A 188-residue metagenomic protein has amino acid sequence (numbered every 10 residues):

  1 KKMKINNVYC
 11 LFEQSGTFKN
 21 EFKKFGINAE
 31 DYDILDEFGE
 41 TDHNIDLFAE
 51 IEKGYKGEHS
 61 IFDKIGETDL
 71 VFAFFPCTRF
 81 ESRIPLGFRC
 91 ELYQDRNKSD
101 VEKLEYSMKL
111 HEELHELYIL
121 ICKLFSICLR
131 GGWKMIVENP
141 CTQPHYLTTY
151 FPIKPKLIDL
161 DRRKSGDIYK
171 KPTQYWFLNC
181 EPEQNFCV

Functional and structural regions predicted by a protein language model:
K2-V188: Conserved active-site and SAM-binding loop architecture of S-adenosyl-L-methionine-dependent nucleic-acid
